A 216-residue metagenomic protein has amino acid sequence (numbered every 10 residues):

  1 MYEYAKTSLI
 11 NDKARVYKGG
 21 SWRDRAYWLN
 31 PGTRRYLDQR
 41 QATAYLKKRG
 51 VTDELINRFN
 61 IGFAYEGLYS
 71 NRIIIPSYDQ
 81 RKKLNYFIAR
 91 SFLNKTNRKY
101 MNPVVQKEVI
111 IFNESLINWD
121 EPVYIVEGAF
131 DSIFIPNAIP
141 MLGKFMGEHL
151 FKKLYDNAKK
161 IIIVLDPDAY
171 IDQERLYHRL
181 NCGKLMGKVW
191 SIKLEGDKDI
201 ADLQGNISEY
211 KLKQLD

Functional and structural regions predicted by a protein language model:
M1-R72, L84, S91-P103, Q173: Non-catalytic accessory segments of DNA primases and related replication-initiation nucleases
L46, K82, I163, I200: A residue-level signal for conserved active-site and pocket-lining positions in enzyme catalytic cores
Y65-K159, R175: Phosphate-handling DNA/RNA-contact segment within nucleic-acid enzymes
I73, Y155-K159, D199-K213: Short, surface-exposed amphipathic charged segments that create phosphate/polyanion-binding patches used for binding
I125, K159-D172, I192: Acidic beta-strand-to-loop metal/phosphate-binding motif
F134-I135, D172, D199-I200: Phosphate- and divalent-cation-binding pockets in alpha/beta enzyme and binding domains that engage nucleotide-derived
D172-L185: Short, aromatic/basic amphipathic alpha-helical patches
G187-K198: A generic structural motif
